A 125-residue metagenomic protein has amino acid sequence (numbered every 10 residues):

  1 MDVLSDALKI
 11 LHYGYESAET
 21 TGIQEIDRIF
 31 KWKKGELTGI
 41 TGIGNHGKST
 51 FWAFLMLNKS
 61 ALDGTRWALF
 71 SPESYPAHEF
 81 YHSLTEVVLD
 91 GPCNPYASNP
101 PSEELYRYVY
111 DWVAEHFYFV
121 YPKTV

Functional and structural regions predicted by a protein language model:
M1-K34, W112: Core recognition of P-loop NTPase motor domains used across DNA-transaction enzymes
D27, L62-V125: Cytosolic-facing regulatory segments adjacent to core modules
K34-E36, T65: A short, charged/proline- and glycine-enriched loop that marks the coil->beta-strand transition at the N-terminal
T38-T41, A68: Short hydrophobic/aromatic beta-strand immediately N-terminal to the Walker A/P-loop
G44: The conserved Walker
G47-K48: Conserved glycine(s) of the Walker
F51-L55: Hydrophobic positions on the alpha1 helix immediately C-terminal to the Walker A/P-loop
